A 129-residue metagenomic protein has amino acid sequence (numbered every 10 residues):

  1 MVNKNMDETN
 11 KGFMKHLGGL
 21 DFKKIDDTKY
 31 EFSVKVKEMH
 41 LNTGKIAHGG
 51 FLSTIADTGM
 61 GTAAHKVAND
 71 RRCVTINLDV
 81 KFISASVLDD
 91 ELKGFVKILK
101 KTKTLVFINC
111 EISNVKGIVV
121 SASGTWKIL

Functional and structural regions predicted by a protein language model:
M1-L129: Terminal targeting signals and extreme-terminal segments of soluble enzymes
